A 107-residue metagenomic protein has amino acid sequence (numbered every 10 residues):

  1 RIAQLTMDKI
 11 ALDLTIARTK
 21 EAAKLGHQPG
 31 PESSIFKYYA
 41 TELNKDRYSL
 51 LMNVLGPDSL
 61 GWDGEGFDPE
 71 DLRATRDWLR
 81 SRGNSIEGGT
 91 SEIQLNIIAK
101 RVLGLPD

Functional and structural regions predicted by a protein language model:
R1-D107: Alpha-helical interface subdomain recognition
